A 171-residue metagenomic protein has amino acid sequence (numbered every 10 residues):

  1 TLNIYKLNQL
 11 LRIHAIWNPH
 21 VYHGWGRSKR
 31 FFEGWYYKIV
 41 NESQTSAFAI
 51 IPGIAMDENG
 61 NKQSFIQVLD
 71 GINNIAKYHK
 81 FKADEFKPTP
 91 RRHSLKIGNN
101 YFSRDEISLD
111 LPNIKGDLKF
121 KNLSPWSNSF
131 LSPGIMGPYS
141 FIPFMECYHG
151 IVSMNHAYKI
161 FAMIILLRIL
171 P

Functional and structural regions predicted by a protein language model:
T1-P171: Targeting-peptide/extracellular-domain and disordered-appendage signature
